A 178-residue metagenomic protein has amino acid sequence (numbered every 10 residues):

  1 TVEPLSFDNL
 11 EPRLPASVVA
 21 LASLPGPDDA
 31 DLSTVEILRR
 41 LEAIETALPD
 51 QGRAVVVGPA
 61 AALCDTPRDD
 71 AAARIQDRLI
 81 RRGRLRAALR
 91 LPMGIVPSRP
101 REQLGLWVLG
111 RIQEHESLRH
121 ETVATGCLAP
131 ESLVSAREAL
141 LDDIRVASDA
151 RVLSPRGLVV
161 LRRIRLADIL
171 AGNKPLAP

Functional and structural regions predicted by a protein language model:
T1-N9, S23-L24: Conserved S-adenosyl-L-methionine
V2-P4, S17-V19, Q51-V55, R86-A87 (+1 more regions): Beta-sheet entry/capping signal
N9-L14, P67: Conserved binding/catalytic microenvironments
P12-A16, L41-E42: Internal, hydrophobic cores of structured domains that mediate oligomerization or house catalytic pockets within large
P15-P25: Short SAM/SAH-binding signature in class I
L24-P25, G58-A61, Q103, G110-I112: A short beta-strand-to-loop transition that corresponds to the Sensor-1 phosphate-sensing loop of AAA+ P-loop ATPases
D28, T34-I95, R99: Conserved Class I SAM-dependent methyltransferase catalytic core
R101-A177: Flexible, glycine-/basic-rich loop-and-beta segments that form/coincide with the SAM-dependent methyltransferase
